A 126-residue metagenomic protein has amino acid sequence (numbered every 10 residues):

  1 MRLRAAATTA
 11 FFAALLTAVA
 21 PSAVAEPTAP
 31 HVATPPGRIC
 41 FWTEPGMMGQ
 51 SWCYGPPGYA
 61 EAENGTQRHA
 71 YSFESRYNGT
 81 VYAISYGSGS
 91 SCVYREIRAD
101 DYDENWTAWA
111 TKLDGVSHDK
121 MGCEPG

Functional and structural regions predicted by a protein language model:
M1-L3, L15-L16: Terminal targeting segments of Actinobacterial cell-envelope proteins
R2-A5, P21-G126: Compact beta-sheet-dominated domain cores in extracellular/mature segments
T9-A18: Bacterial N-terminal signal peptides
